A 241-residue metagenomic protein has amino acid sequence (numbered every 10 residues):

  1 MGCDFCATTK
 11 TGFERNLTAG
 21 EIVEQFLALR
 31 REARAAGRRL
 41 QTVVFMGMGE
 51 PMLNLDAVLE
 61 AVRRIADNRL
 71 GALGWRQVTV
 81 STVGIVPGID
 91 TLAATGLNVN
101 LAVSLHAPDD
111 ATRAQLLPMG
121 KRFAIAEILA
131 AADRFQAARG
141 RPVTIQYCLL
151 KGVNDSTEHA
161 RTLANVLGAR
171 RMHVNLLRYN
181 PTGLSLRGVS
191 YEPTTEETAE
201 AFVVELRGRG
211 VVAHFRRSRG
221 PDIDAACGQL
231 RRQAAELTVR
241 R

Functional and structural regions predicted by a protein language model:
M1-E21: Canonical Radical SAM [4Fe-4S] cluster-binding loop centered on the CxxxCxxC motif and its immediate flanking residues
E14, T18, D155, R219: Catalytic cores of large soluble enzymes that bind and process phosphate-bearing ligands
A28-R209: Conserved AdoMet/S-adenosylmethionine-binding subsite of the radical SAM
L176, F215-R217: A structural preference for short, hydrophobic beta-strand core positions in alpha/beta folds
G208, S218-R241: Radical SAM enzyme core and accessory elements
